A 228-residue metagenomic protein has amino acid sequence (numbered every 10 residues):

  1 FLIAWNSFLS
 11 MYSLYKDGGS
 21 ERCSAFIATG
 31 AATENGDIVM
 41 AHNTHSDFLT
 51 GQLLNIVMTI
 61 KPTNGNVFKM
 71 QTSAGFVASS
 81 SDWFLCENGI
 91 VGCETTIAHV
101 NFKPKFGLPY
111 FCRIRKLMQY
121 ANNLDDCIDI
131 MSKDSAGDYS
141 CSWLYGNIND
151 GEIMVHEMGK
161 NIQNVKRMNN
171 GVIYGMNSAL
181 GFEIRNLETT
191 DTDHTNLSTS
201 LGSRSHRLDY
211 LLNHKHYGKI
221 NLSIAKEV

Functional and structural regions predicted by a protein language model:
F1-D125, S132-G137, I148-H156, S200-V228: N-terminal mature-domain region immediately after signal-peptide cleavage in secreted/organellar precursors
D47, K160-K166: Acidic, His- and aromatic-enriched active-site or binding-groove loops in soluble protein domains that engage sugars
K61-N64, G107, I114-K116, C141 (+2 more regions): Short, surface-exposed linear patches
S140-G146: A short glycine-rich, hydrophobically flanked beta-strand micro-motif that places a catalytic Asp/Glu for divalent metal
N164-V228: Long, His/Glu/Asp-enriched segments that create or flank divalent metal/ion-associated functional microenvironments
